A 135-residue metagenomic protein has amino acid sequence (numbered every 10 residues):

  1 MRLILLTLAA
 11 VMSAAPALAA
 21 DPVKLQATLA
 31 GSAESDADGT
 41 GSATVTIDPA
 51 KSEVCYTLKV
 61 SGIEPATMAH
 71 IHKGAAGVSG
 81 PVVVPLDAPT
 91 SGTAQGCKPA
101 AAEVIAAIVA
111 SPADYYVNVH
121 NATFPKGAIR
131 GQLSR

Functional and structural regions predicted by a protein language model:
M1-I4: Positively charged n-region of N-terminal signal peptides that target proteins for export
A14-P16: N-terminal signal peptide c-region/cleavage motif recognized by signal peptidases
L18-A69, K73-R135: Metal-centered catalytic cores of metalloenzymes
